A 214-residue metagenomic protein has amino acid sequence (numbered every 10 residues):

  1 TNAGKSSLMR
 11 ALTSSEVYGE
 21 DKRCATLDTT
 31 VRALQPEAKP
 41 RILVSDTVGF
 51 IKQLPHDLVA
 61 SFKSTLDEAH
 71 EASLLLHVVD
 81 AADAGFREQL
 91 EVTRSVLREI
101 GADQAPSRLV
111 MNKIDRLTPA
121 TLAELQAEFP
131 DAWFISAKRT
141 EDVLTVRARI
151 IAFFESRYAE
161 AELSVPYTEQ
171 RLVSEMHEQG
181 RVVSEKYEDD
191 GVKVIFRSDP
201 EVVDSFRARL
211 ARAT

Functional and structural regions predicted by a protein language model:
T1-L74: Conserved G1/Walker A P-loop phosphate-binding module
T1-S14, A84, E88, S95-T214: C-terminal-of-GTPase-core extension/linker across diverse P-loop GTPases
D28, V59-F62, R94, V143-R147: Short, well-ordered alpha-helical scaffold segments within catalytic/effector domains
V44, V78, V110: Generic enzyme active-site microenvironment
T47, A81, K113: Walker B catalytic acidic pair
G49-K52, H77-D80, E155: A broad detector of the eukaryotic-type serine/threonine protein kinase catalytic domain
D57-D83, S95-A102, S136: Inter-motif core of Ras-like GTPase G domains
